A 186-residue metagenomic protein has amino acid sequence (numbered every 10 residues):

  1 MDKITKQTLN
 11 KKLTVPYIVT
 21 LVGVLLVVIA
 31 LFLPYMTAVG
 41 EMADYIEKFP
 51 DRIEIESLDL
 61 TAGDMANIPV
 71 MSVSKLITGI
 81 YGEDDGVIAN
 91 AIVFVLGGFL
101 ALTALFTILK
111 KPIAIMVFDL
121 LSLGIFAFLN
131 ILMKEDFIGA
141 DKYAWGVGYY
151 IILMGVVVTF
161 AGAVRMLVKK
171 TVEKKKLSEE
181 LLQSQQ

Functional and structural regions predicted by a protein language model:
D2-Q186: Compact integral membrane and secretory-pathway proteins
